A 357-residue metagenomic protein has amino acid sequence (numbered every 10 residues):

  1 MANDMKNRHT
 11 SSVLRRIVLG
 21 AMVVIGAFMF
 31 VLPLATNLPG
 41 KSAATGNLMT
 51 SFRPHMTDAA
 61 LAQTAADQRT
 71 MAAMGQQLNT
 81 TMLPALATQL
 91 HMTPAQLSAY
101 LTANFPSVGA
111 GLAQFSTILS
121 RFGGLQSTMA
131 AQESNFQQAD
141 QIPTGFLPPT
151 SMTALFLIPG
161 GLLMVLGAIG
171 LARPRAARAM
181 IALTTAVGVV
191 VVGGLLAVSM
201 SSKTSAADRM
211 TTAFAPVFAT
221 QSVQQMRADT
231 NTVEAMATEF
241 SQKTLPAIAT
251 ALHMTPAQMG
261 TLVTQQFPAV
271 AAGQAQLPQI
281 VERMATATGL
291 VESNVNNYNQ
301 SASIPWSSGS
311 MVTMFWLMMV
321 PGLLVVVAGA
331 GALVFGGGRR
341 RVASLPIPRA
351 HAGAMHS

Functional and structural regions predicted by a protein language model:
A2-G26, S151-S199, V312-S357: Juxtamembrane interface at the cytosolic side of transmembrane helices
M29-M152, A197-M318: Extracytoplasmic/ectodomain regions of membrane proteins and secreted proteins
